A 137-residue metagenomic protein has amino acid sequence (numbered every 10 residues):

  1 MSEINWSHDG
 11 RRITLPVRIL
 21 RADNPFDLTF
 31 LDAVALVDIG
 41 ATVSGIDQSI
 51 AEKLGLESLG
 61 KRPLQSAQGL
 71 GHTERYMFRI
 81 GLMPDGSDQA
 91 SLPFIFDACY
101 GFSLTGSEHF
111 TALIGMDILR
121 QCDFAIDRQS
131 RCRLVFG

Functional and structural regions predicted by a protein language model:
M1-G137: Pepsin/retropepsin-fold aspartyl endopeptidases
